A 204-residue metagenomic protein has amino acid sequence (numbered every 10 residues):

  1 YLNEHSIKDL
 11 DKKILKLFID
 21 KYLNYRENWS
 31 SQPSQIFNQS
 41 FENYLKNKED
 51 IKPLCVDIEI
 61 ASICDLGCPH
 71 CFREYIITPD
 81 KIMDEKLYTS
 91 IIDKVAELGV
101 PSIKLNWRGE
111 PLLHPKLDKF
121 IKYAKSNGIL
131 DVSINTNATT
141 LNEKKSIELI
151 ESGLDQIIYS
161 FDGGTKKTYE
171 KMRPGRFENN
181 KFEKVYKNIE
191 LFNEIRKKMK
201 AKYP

Functional and structural regions predicted by a protein language model:
Y1-Y75, P79, A96: N-terminal pre-core extensions flanking Radical SAM catalytic domains
I82-P204: Radical SAM/AdoMet-radical enzyme domain recognition
